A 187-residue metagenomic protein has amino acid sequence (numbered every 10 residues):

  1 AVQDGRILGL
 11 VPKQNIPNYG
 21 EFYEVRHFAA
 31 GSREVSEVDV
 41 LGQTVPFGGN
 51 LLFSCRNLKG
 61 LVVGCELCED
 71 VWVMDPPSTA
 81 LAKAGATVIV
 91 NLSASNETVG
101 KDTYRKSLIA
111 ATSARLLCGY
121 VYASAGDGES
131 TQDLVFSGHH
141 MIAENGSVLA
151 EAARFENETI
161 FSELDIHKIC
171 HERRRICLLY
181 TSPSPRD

Functional and structural regions predicted by a protein language model:
A1-S182, R186: Enzyme catalytic cores with a strong preference for nitrogen-chemistry domains
